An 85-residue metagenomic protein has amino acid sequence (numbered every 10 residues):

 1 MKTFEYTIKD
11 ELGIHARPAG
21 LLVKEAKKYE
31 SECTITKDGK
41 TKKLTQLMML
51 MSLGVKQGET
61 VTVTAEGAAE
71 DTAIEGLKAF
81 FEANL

Functional and structural regions predicted by a protein language model:
M1-E5, T60-T62: Intrinsic-disorder/low-complexity, polar/charged segments enriched in Ser/Thr/Lys/Arg/Asp/Glu/Gln
M1-K2, V23-C33, I74-E75, N84: Short charge-dense sequence patches
E5-T7, E82: Compositionally biased, low-structure terminal segments
T7-L44, M48-Q57: Compact, glycine-rich, soluble single-domain proteins
S52-L85: C-terminal structural segments of small proteins and small subunits
